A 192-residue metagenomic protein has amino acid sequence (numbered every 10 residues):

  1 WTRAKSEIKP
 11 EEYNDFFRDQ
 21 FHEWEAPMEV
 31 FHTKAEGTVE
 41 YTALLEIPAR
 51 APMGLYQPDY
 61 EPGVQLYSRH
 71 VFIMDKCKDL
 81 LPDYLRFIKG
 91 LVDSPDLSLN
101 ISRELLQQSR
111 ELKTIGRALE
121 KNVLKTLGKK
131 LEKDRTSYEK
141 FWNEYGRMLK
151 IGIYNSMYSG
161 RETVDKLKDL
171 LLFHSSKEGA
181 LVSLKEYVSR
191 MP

Functional and structural regions predicted by a protein language model:
W1-P192: Conserved GHKL (Bergerat-fold) ATPase module
